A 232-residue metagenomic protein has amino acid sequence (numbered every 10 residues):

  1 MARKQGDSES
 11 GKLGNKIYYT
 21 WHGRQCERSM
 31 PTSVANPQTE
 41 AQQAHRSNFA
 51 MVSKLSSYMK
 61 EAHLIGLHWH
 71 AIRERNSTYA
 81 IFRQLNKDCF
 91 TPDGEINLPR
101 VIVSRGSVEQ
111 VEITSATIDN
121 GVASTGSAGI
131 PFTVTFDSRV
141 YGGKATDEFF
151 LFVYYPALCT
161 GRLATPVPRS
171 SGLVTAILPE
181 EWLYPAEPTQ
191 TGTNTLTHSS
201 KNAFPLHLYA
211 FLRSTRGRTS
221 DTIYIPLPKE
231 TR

Functional and structural regions predicted by a protein language model:
M1-A116: Long, polar/Ser/Thr-enriched low-complexity segments that form simple helices or flexible linkers at protein ends
A71-R232: Charged linear interaction tracts used for macromolecular binding and regulation
